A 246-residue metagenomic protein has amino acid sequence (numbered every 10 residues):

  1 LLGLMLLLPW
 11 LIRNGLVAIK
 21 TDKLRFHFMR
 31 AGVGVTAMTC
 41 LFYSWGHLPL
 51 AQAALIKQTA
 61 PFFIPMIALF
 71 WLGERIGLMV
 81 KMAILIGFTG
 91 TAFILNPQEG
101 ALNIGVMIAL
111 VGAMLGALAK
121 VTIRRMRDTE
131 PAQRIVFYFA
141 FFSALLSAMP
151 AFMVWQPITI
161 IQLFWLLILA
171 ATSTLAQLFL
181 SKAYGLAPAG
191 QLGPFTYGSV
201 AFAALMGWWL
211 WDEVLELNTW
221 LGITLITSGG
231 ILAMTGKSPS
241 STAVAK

Functional and structural regions predicted by a protein language model:
L1-G3, Y43-P61, L102-L115, T159-S173 (+1 more regions): Structural signature of hydrophobic alpha-helical transmembrane segments
L1-T36, L115-L118, Y138-M153, S228: Transmembrane alpha-helices of multi-pass small-molecule transport proteins
L7, Q98-I158, F179, V244-K246: Transmembrane alpha-helical segments that form core, pore/gating elements of small-molecule transporters/exporters
L11-C40, N103-G112, P157-L175: Loop-to-transmembrane-helix transition segments
A31-T39, P61-M66, T91, M114-L118 (+6 more regions): Hydrophobic/small/kink-forming positions within alpha-helical transmembrane segments of polytopic membrane proteins
Y43, A60-M82, A201-W220: C-terminal transmembrane-helix exit sites in multi-pass transporters
A54-T59, M126-F141, Q177-W208: Helix-helix packing/entry segments at the starts of transmembrane helices
M79-L95, N218-K237: Hydrophobic transmembrane alpha-helices of multi-pass small-molecule transport proteins
